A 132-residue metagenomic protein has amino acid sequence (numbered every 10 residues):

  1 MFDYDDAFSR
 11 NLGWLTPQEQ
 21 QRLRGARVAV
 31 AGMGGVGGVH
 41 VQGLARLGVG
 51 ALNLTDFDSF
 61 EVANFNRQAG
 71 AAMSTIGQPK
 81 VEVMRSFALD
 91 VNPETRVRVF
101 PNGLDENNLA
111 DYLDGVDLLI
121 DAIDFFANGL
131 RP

Functional and structural regions predicted by a protein language model:
M1-A29: N-terminal charged helix/coil linker that caps or initiates catalytic domains
V30-G32, T55: Conserved N-terminal Rossmann-fold NAD(P)-binding element of oxidoreductases
V36-G37: Hydrophobic/small residue at the entry helix of a nucleotide-binding pocket
L44: Aromatic pocket-lining residues of Rossmann-like dinucleotide-binding sites
V49-N92: Glycine-rich phosphate-binding loop and adjoining beta1-alpha1-beta2 segment of Rossmann-like nucleotide-binding folds
G77-L118, I123-L130: A structured beta-alpha segment of the ubiquitous adenosine-cofactor-binding alpha/beta core
